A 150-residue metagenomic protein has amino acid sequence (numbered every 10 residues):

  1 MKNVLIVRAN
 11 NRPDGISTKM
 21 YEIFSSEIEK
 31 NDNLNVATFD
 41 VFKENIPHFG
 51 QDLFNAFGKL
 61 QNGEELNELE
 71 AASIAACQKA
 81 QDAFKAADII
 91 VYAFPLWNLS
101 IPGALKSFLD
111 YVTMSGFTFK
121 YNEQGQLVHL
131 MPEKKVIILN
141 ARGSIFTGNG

Functional and structural regions predicted by a protein language model:
M1-F94, L99-S107, M114: N-terminal beta1-alpha1-beta2 submodule of the flavodoxin-like/Rossmannoid cofactor-binding fold
N31-D32, A76-D82, A86, G103-G150: FMN-binding flavodoxin-like domain, especially the glycine-rich phosphate-binding loop
